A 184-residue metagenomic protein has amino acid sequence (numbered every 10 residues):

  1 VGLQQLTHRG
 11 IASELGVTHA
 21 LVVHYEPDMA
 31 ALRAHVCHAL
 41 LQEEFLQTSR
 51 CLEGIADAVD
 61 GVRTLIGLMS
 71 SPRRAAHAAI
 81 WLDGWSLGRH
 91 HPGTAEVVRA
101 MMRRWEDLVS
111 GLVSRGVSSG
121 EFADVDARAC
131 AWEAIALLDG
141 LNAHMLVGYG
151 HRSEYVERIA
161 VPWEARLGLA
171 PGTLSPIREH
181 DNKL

Functional and structural regions predicted by a protein language model:
V1-A31, H35: Helix-turn-helix
I11, V36-L40, E44, V109: Generic hydrophobic, amphipathic alpha-helix propensity
P27-A31, E53-A56, R89, G93 (+3 more regions): Residues in soluble alpha-helical coiled-coils and helical-bundle/repeat scaffolds
A31-R33, T64-S71, E96-R103: A ubiquitous short alpha-helical element
H35, L46-A78, C130-A134, V156 (+1 more regions): Hydrophobic alpha-helical connector segments
L46, R73-L82, P92-S118: Amphipathic alpha-helical packing segments from all-alpha helical-bundle domains
C51, I66-P72, I80-H90, V161-L167: Helix-loop "lid/cap" segments that line or gate small-molecule binding pockets
A95-R99, R103, V117-E179, K183: Hydrophobic/aromatic-rich alpha-helical bundle segments in the mid-to-C-terminal region
